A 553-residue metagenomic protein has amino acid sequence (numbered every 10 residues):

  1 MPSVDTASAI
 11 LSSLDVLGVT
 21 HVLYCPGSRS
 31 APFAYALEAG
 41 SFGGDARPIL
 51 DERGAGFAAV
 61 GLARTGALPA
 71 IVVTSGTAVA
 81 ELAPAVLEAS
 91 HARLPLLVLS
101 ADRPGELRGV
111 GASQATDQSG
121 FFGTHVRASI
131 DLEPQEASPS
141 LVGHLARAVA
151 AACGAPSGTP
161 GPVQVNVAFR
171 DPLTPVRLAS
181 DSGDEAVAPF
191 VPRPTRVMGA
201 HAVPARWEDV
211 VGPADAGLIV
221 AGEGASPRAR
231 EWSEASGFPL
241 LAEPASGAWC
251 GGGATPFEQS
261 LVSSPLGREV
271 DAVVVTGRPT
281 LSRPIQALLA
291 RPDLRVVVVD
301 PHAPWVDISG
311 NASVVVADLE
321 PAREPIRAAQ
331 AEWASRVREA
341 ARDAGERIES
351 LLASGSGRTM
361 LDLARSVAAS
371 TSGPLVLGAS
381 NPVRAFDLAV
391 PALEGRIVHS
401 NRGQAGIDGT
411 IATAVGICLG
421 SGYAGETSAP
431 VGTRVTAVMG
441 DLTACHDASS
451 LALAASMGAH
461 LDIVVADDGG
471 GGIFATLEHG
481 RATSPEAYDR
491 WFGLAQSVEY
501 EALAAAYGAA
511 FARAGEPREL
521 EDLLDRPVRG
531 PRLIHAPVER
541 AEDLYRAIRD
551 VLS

Functional and structural regions predicted by a protein language model:
M1, A287-N381, G508, A514-D522 (+1 more regions): Phosphate/pyrophosphate-binding active-site segments
P2-L87: N-terminal cofactor/phosphate-binding cores enriched in small/glycine residues, especially glycine-rich loops such as
A7-S12, S28-A34, V337-G432: Active-site diphosphate/adenylate-binding microenvironment
A46, E88-A89, P95-L99, E106-S119 (+1 more regions): Thiamine diphosphate
R64, S75, A80-E81, A205-E208 (+5 more regions): Glycine-rich, anion-gripping cofactor-binding loops and their flanking helix/strand elements in enzyme active sites
V72-T74, P95-D102, G123, E133 (+8 more regions): Short beta-strand segments
S100-A148, A242-A344, A454: Glycine-rich, acidic loop regions that bind phosphate or pyrophosphate groups
G120, S157-A202, D522-S553: Glycine/aspartate-rich loop-and-adjacent alpha/beta segment that forms the canonical ThDP
